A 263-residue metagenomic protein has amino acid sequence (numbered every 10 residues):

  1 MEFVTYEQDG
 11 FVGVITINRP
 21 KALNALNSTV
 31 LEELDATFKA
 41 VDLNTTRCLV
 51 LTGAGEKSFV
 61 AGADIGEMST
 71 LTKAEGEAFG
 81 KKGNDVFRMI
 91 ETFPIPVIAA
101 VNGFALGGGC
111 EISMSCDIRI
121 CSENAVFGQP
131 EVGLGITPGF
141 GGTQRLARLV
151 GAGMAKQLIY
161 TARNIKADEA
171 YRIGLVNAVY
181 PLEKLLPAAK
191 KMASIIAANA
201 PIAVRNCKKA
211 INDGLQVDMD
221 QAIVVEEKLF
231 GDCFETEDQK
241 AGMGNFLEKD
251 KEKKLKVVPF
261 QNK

Functional and structural regions predicted by a protein language model:
M1-G13, N44, E56, A162-D168 (+3 more regions): C-terminal alpha-helix plus adjacent terminal tail
M1-T52, R88: Conserved CoA-thioester-binding segment of acyl-CoA-metabolizing enzymes
I15, R19, E33-L34, L51 (+6 more regions): Terminal peptide-recognition signature
P20-L23, E56-K57, G62, M68 (+4 more regions): A short, glycine- and basic residue-enriched loop/turn that sits immediately adjacent to a domain's principal
A25-S28, A61, T70, Y160 (+4 more regions): Phosphate-coordinating loops and pocket residues in cytosolic domains that bind phosphorylated ligands
T29-E33, K82, M89, A188 (+2 more regions): Charged catalytic carboxylate motif
L43-N44, G53-M89, A105, G135 (+1 more regions): Glycine- (often His-adjacent) and acidic-residue-rich active-site loop that binds/positions the CoA thioester
E91-I202, T236, A241: Crotonase-fold acyl-CoA enzyme core
